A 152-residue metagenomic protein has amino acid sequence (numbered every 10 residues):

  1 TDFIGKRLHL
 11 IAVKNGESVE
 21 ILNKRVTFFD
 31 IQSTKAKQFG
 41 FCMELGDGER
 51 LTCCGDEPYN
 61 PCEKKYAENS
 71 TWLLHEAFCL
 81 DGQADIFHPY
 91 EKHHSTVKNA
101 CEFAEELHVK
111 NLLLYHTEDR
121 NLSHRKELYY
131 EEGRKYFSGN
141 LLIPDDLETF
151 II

Functional and structural regions predicted by a protein language model:
T1-T52, P58, E127-I152: Binuclear metal-dependent hydrolase catalytic cores
T52-C53, L114: Structural beta-sheet core signal
P58-L147: Cap/insert and terminal regions of metallo-dependent hydrolase folds
